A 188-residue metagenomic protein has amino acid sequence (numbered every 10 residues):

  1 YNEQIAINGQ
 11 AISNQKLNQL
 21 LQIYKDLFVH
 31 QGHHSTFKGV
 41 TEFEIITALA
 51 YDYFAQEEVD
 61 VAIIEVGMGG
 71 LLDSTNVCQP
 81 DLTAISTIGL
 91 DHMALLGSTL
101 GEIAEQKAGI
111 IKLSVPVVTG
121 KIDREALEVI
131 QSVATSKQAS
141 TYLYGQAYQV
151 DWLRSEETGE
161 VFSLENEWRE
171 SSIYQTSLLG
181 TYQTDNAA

Functional and structural regions predicted by a protein language model:
Y1-C78, A94: ATP-dependent carboxylate-amine ligase catalytic core
A11-K16, E170-L178: Short amphipathic beta-strand/extended segments with alternating polar/hydrophobic composition
I12, S98, Y182-D185: Residue-level signal for the nucleotide or nucleotide-sugar donor/cofactor binding architecture
L17, L21, L127-I130, A187: A general structural signal for well-ordered alpha-helical segments in protein cores
Q31-G32, E57-E65, P80-I173: Acidic, Mg2+-coordinating active-site environments of NTP-dependent enzymes
H34-G39, Q175-T181: A short glycine/serine-rich beta->alpha loop
F43, T119-I122, L179: Glycine- and other small-residue-rich loops at beta-strand/loop junctions that grip anionic moieties
E157, L178-A188: Short glycine/threonine-rich catalytic loop with a Thr-x-Gly-x-Asp
